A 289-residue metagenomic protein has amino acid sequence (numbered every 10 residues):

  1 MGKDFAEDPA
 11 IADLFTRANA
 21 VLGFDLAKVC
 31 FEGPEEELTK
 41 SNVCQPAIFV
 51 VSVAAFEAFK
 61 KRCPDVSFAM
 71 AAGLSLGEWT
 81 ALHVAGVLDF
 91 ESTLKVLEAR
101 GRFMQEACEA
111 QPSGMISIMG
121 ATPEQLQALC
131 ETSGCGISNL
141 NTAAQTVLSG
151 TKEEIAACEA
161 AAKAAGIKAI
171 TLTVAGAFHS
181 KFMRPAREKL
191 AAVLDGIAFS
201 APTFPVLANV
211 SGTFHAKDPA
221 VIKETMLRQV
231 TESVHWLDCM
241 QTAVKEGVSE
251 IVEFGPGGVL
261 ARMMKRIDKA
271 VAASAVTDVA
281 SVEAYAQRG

Functional and structural regions predicted by a protein language model:
M1, Q127, C158, D218 (+2 more regions): Short glycine-/acidic-enriched loop or helix-start segments at secondary-structure transitions that form or flank
M1-Q125, L172, E250-A280: FabD-like malonyl-/acyl-CoA
L22-F24, P34, A85-V230: Alpha/beta catalytic cores of group-transfer enzymes, especially the acyltransferase/condensing modules of polyketide
C44-P46, A177-F178, S233: Glycine-rich phosphate/pyrophosphate-binding beta-alpha loops
S211, A272-G289: Short, flexible loop segments at boundaries between secondary-structure elements
V234-T242: A short, well-structured juxtamembrane/interface segment
V244-G247: Non-catalytic positions within long, well-ordered alpha-helices that form the structural scaffold/packing of enzyme
